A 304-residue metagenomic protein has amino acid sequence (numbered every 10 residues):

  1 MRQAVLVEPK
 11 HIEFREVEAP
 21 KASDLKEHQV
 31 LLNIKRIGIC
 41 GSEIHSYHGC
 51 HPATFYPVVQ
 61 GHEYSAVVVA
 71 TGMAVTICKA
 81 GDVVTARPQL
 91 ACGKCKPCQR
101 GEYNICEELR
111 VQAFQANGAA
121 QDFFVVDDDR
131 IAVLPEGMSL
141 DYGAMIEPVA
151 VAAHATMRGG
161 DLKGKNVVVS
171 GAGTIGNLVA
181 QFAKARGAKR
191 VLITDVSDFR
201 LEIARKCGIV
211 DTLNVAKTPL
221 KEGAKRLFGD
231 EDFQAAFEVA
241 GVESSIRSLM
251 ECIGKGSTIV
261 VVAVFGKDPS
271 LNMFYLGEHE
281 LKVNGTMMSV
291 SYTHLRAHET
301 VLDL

Functional and structural regions predicted by a protein language model:
V7, P20-K21, Y56-G61, Q112-A116: Short Gly/Pro-enriched turn/cap motifs at secondary-structure boundaries
A22-I37, C50-K96, R130, P135-G137: Glycine-rich beta-strand-centered segment in the early N-terminal region that forms part of a ligand/cofactor-binding
R87, F123, A144, A172 (+5 more regions): Glycine- and other small-residue-rich loops at beta-strand/loop junctions that grip anionic moieties
C92-S170: NAD(P)H dinucleotide-binding glycine-rich loop of Rossmann-like/cofactor-binding domains, especially the beta1-alpha1
M138-K217: Mid-domain Rossmann-like dinucleotide-binding core that forms the NAD(H)/NADP(H) cofactor-binding site
G159-K163, E202-K282: Glycine-rich cofactor phosphate-binding loops and adjacent beta1-alpha1 units of small-molecule cofactor enzyme domains
S197, F265, S289: Residues in the short beta-alpha loop(s) of Rossmann-like NAD(P)-binding domains
T293-T300: Conserved small/polar residues in nucleotide/adenosyl-binding loops
